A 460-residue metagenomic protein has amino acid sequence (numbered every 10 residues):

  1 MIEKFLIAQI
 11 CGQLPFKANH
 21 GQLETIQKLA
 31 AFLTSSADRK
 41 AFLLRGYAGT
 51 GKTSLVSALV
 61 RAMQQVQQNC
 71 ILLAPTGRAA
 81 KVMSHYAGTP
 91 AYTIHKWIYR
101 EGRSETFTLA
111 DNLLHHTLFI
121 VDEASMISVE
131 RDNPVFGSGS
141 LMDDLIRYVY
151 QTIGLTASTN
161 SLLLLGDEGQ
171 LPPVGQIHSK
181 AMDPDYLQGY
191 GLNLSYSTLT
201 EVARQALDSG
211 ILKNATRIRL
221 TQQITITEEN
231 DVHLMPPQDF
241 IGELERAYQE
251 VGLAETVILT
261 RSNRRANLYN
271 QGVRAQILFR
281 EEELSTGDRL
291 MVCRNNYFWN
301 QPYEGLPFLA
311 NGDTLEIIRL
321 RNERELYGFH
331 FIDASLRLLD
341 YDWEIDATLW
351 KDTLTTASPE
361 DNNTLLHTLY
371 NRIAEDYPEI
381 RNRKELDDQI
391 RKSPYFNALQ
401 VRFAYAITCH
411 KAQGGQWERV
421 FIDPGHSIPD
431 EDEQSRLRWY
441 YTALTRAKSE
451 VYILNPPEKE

Functional and structural regions predicted by a protein language model:
I2-F16, R45: Conserved adenine-nucleotide phosphate-binding loops and their immediately adjacent elements
I2-I7, T25, L29, A37 (+3 more regions): Conserved helicase motor core of P-loop NTPases
I10-K28: N-terminal pre-Walker A segment at the start of P-loop NTPase domains
A18, L72, I258: Conserved SAM-binding loop
Q22, T76, S262, G414: Short, conserved phosphate/pyrophosphate- and ester-handling motifs at nucleotide-, phospho-/glycolipid
I26-Q27, A31, S36-T225: ASCE P-loop NTPase helicase motor core
G88, V273-I277, R438-Y441: Short, solvent-exposed amphipathic alpha-helical segments in soluble enzyme and RNA/protein-processing domains
G328-E460: C-terminal accessory regions
